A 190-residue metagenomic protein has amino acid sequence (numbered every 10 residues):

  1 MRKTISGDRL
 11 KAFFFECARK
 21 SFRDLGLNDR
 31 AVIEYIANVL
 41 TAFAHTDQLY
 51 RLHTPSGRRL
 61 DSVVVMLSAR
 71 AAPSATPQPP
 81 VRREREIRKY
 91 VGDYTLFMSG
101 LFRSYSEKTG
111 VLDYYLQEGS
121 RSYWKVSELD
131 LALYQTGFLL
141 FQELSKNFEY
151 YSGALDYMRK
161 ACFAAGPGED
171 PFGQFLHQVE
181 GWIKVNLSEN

Functional and structural regions predicted by a protein language model:
M1-P167, G173: Long, non-catalytic protein-protein interaction scaffolds
L176, G181-I183: Charged, conformationally dynamic linker/hinge segments that couple catalytic or nucleotide-dependent chemistry
S188-N190: Helix-rich, well-folded core regions that mediate interactions or catalysis
